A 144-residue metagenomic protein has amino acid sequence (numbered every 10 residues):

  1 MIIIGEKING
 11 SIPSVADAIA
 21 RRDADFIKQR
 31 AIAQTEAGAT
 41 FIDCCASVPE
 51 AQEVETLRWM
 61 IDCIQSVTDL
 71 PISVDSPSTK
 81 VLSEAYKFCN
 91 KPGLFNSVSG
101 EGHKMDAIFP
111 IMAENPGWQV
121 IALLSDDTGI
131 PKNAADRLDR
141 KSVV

Functional and structural regions predicted by a protein language model:
M1, G38-T40, T68-P71, N90-G93 (+1 more regions): Short, well-ordered coil/turn segments that N-cap beta-strands
I3-Q29, L94-G100, D127-L138: Active-site mouth loops of central-metabolism enzymes
N9-A16, E36-C45, I121-T128: Gly-rich Lys/Arg/Thr-decorated short loops/hinges at beta-loop-alpha junctions or inter-strand turns that position
T35-E36, E84-C89, A107-G117: Acidic (Asp/Glu)-rich catalytic clusters
T35-L70: Glycine-rich, proline-tolerant flexible connector loops at the mouths of alpha/beta enzymes
D43-P49, L70-S78, G93-H103: Catalytic beta/alpha-barrel core
G102-P110, I130-P131: Short, charged, surface-exposed secondary-structure boundary motifs
V143-V144: Conserved small/polar residues in nucleotide/adenosyl-binding loops
